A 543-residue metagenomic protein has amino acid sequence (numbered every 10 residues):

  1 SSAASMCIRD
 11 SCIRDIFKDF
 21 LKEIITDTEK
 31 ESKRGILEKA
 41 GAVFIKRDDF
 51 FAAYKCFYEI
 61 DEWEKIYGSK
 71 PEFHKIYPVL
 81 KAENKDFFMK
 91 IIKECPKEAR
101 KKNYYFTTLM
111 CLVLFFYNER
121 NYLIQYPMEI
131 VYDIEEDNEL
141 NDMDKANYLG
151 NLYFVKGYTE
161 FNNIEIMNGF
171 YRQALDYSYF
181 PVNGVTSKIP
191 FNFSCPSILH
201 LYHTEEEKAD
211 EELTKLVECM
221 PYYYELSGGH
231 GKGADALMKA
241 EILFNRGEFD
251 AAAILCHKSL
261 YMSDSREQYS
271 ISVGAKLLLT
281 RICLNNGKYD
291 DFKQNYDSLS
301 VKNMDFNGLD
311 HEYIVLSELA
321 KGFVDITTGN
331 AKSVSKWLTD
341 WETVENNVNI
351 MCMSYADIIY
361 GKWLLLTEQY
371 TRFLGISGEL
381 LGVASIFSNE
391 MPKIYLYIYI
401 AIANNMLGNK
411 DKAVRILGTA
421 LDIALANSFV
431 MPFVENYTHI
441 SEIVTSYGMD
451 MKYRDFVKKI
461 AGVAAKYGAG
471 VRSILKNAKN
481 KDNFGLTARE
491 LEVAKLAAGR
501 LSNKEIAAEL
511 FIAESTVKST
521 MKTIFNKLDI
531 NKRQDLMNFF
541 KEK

Functional and structural regions predicted by a protein language model:
S1, S5, R9-A40, W63: Short capping/hinge segments at domain boundaries that bridge a core fold to an adjacent linker or tail
D48-A52, W63-Y67, N103-T107, E139-G150 (+9 more regions): Alpha-solenoid helical repeat architecture
F50, Y54-C111, F115-F116, V434-Y447: Short, well-ordered secondary-structure microsegments that present a prominent hydrophobic/aromatic side chain
Y54, H74-K75, I92-K97, M128-N141 (+7 more regions): Amphipathic alpha-helical segments of tetratricopeptide repeats
E72-N84, L114-Q125, G157-Y171, I198-T214 (+6 more regions): Short coil/turn connectors between adjacent alpha-helices in alpha-solenoid helical repeat scaffolds
E98-G274: Internal alpha-solenoid helical repeat scaffolds
I359-K393, I398-A488, K504, A508: Linker/hinge segments immediately adjacent to helix-turn-helix/homeobox DNA-binding domains
R500-M537: Recognition helix of helix-turn-helix DNA-binding domains
